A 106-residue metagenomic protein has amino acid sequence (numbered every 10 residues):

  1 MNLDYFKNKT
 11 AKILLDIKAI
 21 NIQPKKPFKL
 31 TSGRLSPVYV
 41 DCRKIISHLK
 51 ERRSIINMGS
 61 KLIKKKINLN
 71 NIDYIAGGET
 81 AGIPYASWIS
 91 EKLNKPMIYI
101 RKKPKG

Functional and structural regions predicted by a protein language model:
M1-L69: Active-site-facing substrate-recognition patch
D4, E79-T80: Short alpha-helix boundary/capping motifs
G33, I75, M97: Conserved hydrophobic/aromatic pocket- or pore-lining residues that grip, position, or stack substrates in active sites
C42-R43, G78-E79, R101-K103: Fold-independent oxyanion-binding glycine-rich loops and adjacent beta-strand/coil segments at enzyme active sites
L69-E79: Short glycine-rich phosphate-binding loop at a beta-alpha junction
I83: Portal/gating segments that form or line small-molecule/metal binding sites
A86-G106: Short, glycine/charge-rich flexible loops or terminal/linker lids adjacent to PRPP-binding catalytic cores
